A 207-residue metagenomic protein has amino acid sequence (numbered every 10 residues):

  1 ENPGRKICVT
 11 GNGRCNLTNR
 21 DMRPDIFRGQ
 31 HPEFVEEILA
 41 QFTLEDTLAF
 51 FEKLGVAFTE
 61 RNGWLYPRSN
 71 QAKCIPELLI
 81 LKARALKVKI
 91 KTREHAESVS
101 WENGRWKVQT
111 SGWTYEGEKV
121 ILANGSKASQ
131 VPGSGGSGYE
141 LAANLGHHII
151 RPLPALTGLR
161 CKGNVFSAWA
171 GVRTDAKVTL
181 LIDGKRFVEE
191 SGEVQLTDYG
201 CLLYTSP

Functional and structural regions predicted by a protein language model:
E1-I7: Glycine-rich FAD pyrophosphate-binding loop
G11-N16, L78, F166-A170: Short, hinge-like loop/turn segments at secondary-structure boundaries
N12-T59: Glycine-rich active-site loop/strand segments that organize a redox cofactor
R28, A40, L44-T47, R68 (+4 more regions): Generic structural signal for well-ordered, non-membrane alpha-helical segments in soluble metabolic enzymes
F34-I38, L65-N70, N124-P132: Flexible, glycine/proline-enriched loop segments at strand-loop-helix junctions that form or flank small-ligand binding
T43-K119: Feature captures the FAD/FMN-dependent oxidoreductase FAD-binding
L86-S206: Predominantly flavin-linked oxidoreductase catalytic cores and closely associated redox partners
